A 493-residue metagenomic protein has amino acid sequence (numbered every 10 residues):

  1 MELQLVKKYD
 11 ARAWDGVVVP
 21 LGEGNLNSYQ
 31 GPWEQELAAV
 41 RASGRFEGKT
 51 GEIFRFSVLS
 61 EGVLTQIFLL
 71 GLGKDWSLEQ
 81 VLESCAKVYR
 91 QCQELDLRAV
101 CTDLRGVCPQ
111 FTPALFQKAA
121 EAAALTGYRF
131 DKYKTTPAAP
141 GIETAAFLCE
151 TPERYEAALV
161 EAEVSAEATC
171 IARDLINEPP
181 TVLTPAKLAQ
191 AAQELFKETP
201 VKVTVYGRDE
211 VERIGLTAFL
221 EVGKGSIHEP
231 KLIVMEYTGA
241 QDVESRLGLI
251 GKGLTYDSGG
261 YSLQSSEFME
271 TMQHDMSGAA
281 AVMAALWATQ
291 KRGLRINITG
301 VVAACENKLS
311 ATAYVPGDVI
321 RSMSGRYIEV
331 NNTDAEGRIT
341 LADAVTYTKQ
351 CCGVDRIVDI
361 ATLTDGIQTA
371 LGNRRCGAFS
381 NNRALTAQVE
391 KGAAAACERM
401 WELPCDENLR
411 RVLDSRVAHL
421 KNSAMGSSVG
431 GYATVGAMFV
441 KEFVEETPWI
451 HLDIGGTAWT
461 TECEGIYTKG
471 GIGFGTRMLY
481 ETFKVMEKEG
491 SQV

Functional and structural regions predicted by a protein language model:
M1-G253: Short amphipathic alpha-helical segment within the helicase RecA-like ATPase core that mediates nucleic-acid
A189-V493: A generic structural signal for tightly packed, nonpolar segments enriched in small/aliphatic residues
